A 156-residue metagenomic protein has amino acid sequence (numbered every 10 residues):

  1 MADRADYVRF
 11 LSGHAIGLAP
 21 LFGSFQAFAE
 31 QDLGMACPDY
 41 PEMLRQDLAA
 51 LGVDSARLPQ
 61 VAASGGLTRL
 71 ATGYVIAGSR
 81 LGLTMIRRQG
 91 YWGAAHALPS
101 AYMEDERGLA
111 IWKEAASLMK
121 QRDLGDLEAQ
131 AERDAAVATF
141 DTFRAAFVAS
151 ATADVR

Functional and structural regions predicted by a protein language model:
M1-R156: Metal- and O2-centered redox machinery and metal/ROS homeostasis
